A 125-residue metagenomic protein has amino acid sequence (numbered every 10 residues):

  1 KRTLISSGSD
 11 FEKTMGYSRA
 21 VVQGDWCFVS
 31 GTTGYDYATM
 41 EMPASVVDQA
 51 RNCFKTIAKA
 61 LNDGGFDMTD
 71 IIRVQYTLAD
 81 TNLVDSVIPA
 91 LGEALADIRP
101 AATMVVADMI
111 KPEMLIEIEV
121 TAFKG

Functional and structural regions predicted by a protein language model:
K1-I72, L78-G125: N-terminal presequence-like segments and the immediate start of the first folded domain
